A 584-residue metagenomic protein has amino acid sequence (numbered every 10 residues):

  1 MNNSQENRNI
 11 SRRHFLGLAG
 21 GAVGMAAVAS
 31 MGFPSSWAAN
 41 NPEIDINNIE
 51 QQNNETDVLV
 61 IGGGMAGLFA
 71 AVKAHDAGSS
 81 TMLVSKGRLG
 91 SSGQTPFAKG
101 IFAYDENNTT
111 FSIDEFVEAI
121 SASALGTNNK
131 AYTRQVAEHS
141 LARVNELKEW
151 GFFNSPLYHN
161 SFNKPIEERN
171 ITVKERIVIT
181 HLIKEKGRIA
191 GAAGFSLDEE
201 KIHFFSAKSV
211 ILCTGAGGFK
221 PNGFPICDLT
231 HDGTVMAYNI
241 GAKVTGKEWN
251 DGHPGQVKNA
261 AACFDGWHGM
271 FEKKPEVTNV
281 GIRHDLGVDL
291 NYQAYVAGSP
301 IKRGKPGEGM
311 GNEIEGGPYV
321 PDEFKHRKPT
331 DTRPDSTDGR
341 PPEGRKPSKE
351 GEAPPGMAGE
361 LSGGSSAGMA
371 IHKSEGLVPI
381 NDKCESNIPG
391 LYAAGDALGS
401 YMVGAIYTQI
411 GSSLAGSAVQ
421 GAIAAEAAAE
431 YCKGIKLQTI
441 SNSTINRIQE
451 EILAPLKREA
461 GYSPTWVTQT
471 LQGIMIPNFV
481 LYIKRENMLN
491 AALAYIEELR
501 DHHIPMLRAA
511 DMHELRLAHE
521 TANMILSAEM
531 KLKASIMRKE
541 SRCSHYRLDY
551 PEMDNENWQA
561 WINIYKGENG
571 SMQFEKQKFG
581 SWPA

Functional and structural regions predicted by a protein language model:
M1-S11, A29, S35-N40: N-terminal secretory signal peptides
L18, I44-I49, N54-T56, A70 (+9 more regions): Glycine- and aromatic-enriched mobile tails/lids
L18-A22, N47, S79, K86-K201 (+3 more regions): Conserved N-terminal/central alpha/beta ligand/cofactor-binding core
I49, P254-P347, G356, L361-K373 (+1 more regions): Mid-to-C-terminal Rossmann-like scaffold of FAD/NAD(P)H-dependent oxidoreductases
N54-T56, E200-K208, N387: Core beta-strand elements of the Rossmann-like FAD/NAD(P) dinucleotide-binding domain in flavoenzyme oxidoreductases
V58-M82: N-terminal Rossmann-like FAD-binding beta1-loop-alpha1 element of flavoenzymes
G62, C213-T214, A394-A397: Short, well-ordered coil/turn residues at beta-beta hairpins and beta-strand->alpha-helix junctions within
S209-A262, Y407-A427: Glycine-rich loop(s) and the adjacent beta-strand/alpha-helix scaffold that form part
